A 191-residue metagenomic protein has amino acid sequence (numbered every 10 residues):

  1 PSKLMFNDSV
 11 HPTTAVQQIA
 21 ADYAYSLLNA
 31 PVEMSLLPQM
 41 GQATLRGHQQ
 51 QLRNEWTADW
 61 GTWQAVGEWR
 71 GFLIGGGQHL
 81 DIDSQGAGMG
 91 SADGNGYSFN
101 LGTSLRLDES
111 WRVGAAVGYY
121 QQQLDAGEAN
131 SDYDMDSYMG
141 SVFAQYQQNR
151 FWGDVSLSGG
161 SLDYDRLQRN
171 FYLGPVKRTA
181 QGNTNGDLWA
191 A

Functional and structural regions predicted by a protein language model:
P1-V10: Mobile gating loops/cap/lid regions near enzyme active sites that modulate substrate access
T13: Short, conserved phosphate/pyrophosphate- and ester-handling motifs at nucleotide-, phospho-/glycolipid
Q17-I19, S84-Q85: Short conserved micro-motifs at the rims of enzyme active sites and ligand-binding pockets
Q18-L27: Extracellular/surface-exposed low-complexity segments
L28-P38: Short, charged low-complexity linker/loop segments at the C-terminal edge of domains
Q39-A191: Outer membrane beta-barrel translocator domains of Type V secretion systems
